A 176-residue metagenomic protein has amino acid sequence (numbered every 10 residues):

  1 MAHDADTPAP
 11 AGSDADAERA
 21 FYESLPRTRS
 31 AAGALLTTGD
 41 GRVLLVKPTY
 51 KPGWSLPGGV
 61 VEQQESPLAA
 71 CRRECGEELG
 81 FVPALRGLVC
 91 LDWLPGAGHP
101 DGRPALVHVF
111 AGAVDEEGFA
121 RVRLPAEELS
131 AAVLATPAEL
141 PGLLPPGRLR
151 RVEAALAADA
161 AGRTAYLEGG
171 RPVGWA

Functional and structural regions predicted by a protein language model:
A2-G33: Acidic, metal-coordinating catalytic segment for phosphate/diphosphate chemistry, firing primarily on the Nudix
R29, T49, L56, P83 (+1 more regions): Short connector loops at helix/strand junctions that flank enzyme active sites, especially segments positioning acidic
S30-A32, G41, L106-H108, S130: Change "...and in nucleic-acid phosphodiester-cleaving endonucleases..." to "...and in nucleic-acid processing enzymes
L36, V109-A113, V133-T136: Short, well-ordered beta-strand micro-motif
T38-E77: Conserved Nudix-box catalytic region and its N-terminal flanking loop in Nudix hydrolases and closely related
P52-G53, A126-A176: Nudix hydrolase/Nudix homology domain
V82-L91: A short coil-to-beta-strand element that immediately follows conserved catalytic motifs
L94-R121, A155: Active-site-adjacent beta-strand/loop module that shapes the phosphate/pyrophosphate-binding cleft
